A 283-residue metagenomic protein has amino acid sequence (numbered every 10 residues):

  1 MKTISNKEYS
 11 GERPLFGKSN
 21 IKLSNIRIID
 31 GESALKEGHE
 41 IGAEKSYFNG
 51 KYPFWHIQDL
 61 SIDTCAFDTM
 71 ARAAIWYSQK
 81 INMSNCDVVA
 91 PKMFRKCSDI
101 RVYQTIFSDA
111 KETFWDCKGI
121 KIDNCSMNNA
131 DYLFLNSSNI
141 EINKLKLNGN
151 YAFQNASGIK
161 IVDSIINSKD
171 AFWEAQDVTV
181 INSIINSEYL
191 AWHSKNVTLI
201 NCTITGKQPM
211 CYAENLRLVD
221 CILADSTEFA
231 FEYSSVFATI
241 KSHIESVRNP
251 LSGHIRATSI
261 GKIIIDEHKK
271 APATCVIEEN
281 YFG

Functional and structural regions predicted by a protein language model:
M1-G283: Long, distal/terminal scaffolding or interaction modules with repetitive or compositionally biased sequence
